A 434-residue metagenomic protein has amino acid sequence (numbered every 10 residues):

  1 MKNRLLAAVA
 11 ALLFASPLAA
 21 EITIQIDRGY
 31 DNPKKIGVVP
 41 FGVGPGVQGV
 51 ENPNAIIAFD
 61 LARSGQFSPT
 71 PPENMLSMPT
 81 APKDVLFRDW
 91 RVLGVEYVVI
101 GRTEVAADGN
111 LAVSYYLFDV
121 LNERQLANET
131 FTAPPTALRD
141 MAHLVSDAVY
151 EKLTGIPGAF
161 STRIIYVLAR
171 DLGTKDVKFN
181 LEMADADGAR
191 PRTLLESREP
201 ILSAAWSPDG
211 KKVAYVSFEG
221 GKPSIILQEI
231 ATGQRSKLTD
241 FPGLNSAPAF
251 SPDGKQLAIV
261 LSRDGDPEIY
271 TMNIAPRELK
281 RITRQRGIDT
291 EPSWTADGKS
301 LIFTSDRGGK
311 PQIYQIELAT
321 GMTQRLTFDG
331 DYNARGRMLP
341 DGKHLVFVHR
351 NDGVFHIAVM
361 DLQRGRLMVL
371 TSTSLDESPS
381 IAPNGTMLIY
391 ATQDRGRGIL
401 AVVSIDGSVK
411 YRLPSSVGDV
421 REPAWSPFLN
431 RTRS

Functional and structural regions predicted by a protein language model:
A15-S16: N-terminal signal peptide c-region/cleavage motif recognized by signal peptidases
I22, P82-A148: Amphipathic beta-strand/beta-sheet edge segments enriched in Tyr/Trp
T23-R88, V99-R102: Short beta-strand->alpha-helix linker/helix-N-cap micro-motif that forms a surface specificity/interaction loop
G109-A112, G173-E182, K222-I226, D266-Y270 (+3 more regions): Structural motif
G158-F160, P208-D209, P252-D253, A296-D297 (+3 more regions): Residue-level detector of Asp-centered blade-edge/turn motifs that repeat once per structural unit in beta-propeller
I164, V213, G254-A258, G298-I302 (+3 more regions): Hydrophobic beta-strand positions that form the internal "hydrophobic ladder" of WD40/Gbeta-like beta-propeller blades
D185-L202, Q228-S246, M272-T290, I316-Y332 (+2 more regions): Multi-bladed beta-propeller domains
